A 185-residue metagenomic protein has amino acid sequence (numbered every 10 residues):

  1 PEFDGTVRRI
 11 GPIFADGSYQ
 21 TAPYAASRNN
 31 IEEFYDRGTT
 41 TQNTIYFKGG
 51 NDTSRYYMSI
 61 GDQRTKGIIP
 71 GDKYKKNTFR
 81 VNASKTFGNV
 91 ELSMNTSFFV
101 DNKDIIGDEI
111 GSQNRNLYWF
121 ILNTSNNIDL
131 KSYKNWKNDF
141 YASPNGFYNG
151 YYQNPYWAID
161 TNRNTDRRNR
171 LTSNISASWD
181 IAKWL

Functional and structural regions predicted by a protein language model:
P1, G17-Y46, S59-I69: Short strand-turn segments of transmembrane beta-barrel domains in outer membranes, especially the first one or two
P1-S27, I68-D72, T78-T172: Surface-exposed loop/interface segments of Gram-negative outer-membrane beta-barrel transport/assembly proteins
F34-G38, G71-D72, T124-S125, W184: Surface-exposed loop/turn and secondary-structure junction residues enriched for glycine/proline
D36-S54, G61-Q63, P155-L185: Outer-membrane beta-barrel transmembrane strands
Y46-G50, S59, R80-T86, N95-S97 (+1 more regions): Transmembrane beta-barrel domains of outer membrane proteins
S54-Y56, L92: Short loop/turn segments at connectors of secondary-structure elements within structured domains
